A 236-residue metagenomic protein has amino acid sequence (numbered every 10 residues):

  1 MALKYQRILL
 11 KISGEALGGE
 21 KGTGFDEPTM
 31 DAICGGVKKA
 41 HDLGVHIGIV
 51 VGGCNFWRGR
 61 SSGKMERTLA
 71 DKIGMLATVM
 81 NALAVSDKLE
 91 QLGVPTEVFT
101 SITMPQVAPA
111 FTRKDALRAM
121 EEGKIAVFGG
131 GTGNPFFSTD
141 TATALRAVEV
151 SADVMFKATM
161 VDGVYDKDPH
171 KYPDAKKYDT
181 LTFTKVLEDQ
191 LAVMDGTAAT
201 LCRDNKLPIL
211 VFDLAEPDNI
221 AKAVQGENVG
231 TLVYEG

Functional and structural regions predicted by a protein language model:
M1-G236: C-terminal catalytic "cap/lid" subdomain
